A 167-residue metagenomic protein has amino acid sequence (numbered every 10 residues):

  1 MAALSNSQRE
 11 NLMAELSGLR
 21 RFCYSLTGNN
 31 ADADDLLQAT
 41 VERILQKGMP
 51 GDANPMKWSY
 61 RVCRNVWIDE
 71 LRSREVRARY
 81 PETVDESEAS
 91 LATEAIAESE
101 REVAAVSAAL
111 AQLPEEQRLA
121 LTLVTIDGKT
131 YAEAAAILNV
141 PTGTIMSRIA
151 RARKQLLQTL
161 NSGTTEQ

Functional and structural regions predicted by a protein language model:
M1-R21, S25, A31-D34, P50: A short, charge-rich alpha-helical start-of-domain segment used by transcription regulators
M1-S7, A78-R79, A136-N139, K154-Q167: C-terminal edge and immediately downstream basic/flexible tail or linker adjoining helix-turn-helix-like DNA-binding
N11, E15, L19, T40 (+2 more regions): Residue-level preference for hydrophobic side chains embedded in well-ordered alpha helices
R20, V41, P114, R118 (+1 more regions): C-terminal flanking helix
D35-E42, Q46, A53-N65: Structural recognition of an alpha-helix C-terminal capping motif at a helix-to-coil junction
V62-E82, S99: Arg/Lys-rich amphipathic alpha helix in sigma70-family domain 2
D85-A111: Acidic, proline/glycine-rich intrinsically disordered inter-domain spacer in sigma factors
A111, E115-L119, D127-T144, Q155-Q158: Helix-turn-helix DNA-binding module
